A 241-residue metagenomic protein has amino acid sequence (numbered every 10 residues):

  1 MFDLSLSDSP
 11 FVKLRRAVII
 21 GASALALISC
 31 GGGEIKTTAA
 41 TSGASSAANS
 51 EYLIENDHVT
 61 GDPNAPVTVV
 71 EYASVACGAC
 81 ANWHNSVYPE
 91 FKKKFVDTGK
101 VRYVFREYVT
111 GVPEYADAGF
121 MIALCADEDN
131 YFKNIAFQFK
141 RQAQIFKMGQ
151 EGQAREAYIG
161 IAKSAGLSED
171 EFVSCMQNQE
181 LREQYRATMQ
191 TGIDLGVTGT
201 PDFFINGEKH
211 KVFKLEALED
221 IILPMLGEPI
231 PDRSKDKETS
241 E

Functional and structural regions predicted by a protein language model:
F2-A17, C30-S42, S74, G160-E241: C-terminal cap of thioredoxin/glutaredoxin-like
I20-A24: Sec-dependent N-terminal signal peptides
A40-Y52, G152-R155, L223: Periplasmic c-type cytochrome electron-transfer domains
N49-V67: A short beta-strand-turn-helix
P63-H84, Y103-V104: Short active-site neighborhood of thiol/selenol oxidoreductases, capturing the structured segment around
A65-T68, G99, A118, G199-P201: Envelope-exposed proteins and targeting segments
A81-K163: Structural alpha/beta surface segment adjacent to cysteine/selenocysteine redox centers across thiol/disulfide enzymes
